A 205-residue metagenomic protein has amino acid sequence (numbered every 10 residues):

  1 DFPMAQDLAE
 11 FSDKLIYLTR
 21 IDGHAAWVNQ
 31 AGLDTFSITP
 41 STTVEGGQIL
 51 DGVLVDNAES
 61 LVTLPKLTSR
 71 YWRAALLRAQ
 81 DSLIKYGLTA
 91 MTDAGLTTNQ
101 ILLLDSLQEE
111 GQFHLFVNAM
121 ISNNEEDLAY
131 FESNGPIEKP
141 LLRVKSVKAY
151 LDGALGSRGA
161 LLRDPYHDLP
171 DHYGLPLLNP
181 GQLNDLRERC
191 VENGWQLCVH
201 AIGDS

Functional and structural regions predicted by a protein language model:
F2-A119, E138-W195: Catalytic pocket of metal/acid-base enzymes, prominently hydrolases
P3-M4, Y130-N134: Short beta-alpha junctions and helix-cap segments that line functional grooves
F116-L128: Active-site-proximal beta-alpha core segment in soluble small-molecule metabolic enzymes
